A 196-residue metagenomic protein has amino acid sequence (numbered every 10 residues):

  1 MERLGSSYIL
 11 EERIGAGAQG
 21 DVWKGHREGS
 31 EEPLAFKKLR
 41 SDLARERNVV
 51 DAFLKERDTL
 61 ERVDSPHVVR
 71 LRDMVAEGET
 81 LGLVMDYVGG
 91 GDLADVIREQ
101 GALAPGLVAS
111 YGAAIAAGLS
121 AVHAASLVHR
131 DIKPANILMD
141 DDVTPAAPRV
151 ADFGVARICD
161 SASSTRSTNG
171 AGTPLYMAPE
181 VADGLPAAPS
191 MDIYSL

Functional and structural regions predicted by a protein language model:
L10-A18, V22: Protein kinase glycine-rich loop
H26-P33: Conserved N-lobe loop of protein kinases adjacent to the ATP-binding glycine-rich P-loop
R40-R62: AlphaC helix of the eukaryotic protein kinase fold
M74: Activation-segment/catalytic-loop signature of the eukaryotic protein kinase fold
G78-D92, V96: Conserved short submotifs of the Hanks-type protein kinase catalytic core that shape the nucleotide-binding pocket
Y111-G112: Activation segment signature within eukaryotic-like protein kinase domains
I115-L127: Protein kinase catalytic-loop region centered on the HRD/HxD motif
